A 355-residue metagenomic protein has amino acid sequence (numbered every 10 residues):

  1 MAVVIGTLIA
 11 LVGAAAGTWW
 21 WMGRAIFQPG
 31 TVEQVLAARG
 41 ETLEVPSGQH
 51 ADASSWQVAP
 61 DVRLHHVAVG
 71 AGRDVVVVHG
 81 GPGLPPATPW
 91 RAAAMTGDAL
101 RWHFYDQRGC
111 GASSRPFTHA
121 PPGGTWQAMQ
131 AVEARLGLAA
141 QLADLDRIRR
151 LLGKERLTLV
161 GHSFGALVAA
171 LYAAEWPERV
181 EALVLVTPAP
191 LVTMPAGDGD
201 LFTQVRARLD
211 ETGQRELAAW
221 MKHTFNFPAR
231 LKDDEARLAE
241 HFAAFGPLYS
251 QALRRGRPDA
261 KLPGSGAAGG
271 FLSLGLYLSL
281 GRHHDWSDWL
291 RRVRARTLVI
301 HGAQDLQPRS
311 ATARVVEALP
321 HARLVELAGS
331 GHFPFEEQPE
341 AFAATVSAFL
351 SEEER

Functional and structural regions predicted by a protein language model:
V62-A128: Conserved HGGG/HGGXW glycine-rich cap/lid loop of the alpha/beta-hydrolase fold
Q107-V160, A344: Active-site loop/oxyanion-hole signature of alpha/beta-hydrolase fold enzymes
E155-D200: Conserved hydrolase catalytic core segment
V184-F227: Flexible "cap/lid" loop of the alpha/beta hydrolase fold
A219-S273, W289: Conserved alpha/beta-hydrolase catalytic His-Asp/Glu region
V293, V299-H301: Short beta-strand/loop motif that positions the catalytic acidic residue of the alpha/beta-hydrolase fold
L306-A311: Conserved alpha/beta-hydrolase "acid-adjacent" motif
A322-R355: Catalytic active-site module of serine/aspartate enzymes centered on a nucleophile-bearing elbow/loop
